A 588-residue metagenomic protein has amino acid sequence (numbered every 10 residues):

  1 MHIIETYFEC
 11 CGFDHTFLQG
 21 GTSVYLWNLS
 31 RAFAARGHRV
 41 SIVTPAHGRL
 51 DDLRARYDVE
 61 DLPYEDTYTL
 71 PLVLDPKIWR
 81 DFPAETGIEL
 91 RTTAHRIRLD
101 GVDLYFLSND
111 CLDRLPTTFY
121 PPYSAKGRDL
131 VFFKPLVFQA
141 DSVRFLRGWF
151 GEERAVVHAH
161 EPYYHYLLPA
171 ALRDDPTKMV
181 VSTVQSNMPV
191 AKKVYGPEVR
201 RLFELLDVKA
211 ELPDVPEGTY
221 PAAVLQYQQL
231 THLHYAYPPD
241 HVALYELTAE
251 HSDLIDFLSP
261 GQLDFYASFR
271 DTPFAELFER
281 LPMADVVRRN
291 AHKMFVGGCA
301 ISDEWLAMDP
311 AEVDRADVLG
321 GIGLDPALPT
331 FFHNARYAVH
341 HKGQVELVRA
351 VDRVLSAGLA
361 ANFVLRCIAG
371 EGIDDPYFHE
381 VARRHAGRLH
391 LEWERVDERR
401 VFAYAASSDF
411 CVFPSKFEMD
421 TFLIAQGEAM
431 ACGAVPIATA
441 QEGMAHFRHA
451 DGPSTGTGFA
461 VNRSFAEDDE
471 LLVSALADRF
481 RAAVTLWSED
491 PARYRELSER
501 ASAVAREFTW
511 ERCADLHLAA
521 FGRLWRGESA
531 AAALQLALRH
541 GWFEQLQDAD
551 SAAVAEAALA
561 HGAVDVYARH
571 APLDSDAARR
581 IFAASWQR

Functional and structural regions predicted by a protein language model:
M1-W586: Catalytic cores of nucleotide-sugar-dependent glycosyltransferases that transfer UDP/GDP/TDP-activated
